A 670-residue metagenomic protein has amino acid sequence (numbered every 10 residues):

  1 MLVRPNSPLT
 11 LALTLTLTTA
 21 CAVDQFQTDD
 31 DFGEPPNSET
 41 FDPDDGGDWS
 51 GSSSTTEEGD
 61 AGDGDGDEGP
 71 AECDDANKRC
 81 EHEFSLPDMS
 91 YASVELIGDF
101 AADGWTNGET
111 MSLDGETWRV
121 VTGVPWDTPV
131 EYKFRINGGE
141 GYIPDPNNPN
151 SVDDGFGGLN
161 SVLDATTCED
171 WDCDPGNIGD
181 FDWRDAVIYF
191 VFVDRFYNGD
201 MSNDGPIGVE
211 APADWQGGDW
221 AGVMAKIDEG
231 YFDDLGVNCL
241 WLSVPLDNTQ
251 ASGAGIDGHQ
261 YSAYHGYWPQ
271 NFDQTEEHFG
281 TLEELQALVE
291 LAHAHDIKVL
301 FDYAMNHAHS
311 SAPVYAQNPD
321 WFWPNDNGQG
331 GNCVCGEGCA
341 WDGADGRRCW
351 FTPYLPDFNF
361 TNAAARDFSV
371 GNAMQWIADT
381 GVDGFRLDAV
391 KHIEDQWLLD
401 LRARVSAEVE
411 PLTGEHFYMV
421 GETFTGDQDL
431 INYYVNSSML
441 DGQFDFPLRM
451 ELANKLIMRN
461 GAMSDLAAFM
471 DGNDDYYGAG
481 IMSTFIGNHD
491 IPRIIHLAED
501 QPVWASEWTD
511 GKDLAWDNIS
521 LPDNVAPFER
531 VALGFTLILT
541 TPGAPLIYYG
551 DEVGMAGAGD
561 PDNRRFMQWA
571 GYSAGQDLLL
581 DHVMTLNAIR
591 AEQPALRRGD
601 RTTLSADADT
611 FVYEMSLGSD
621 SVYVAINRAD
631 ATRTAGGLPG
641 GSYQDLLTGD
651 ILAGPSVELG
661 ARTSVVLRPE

Functional and structural regions predicted by a protein language model:
M1-D30: Sec-dependent N-terminal signal peptides
T19-D75: Ser/Thr-rich, Pro/Gly/Ala-heavy low-complexity intrinsically disordered linkers and tails of secreted extracellular
D74-P129, R135-T166: Aromatic-rich carbohydrate-binding modules that target alpha-glucans
K133, I188-F192, N238-V244, G266 (+9 more regions): Structural recognition of the beta-strand scaffold that forms the well-ordered cores of secreted hydrolase catalytic
D180-A186, D194-T380, D400-E410, E415-G421 (+1 more regions): Substrate-binding/active-site clefts of carbohydrate-active enzymes
W183, G199-E210, W215, S464-G640 (+1 more regions): Loop/helix patches that line or flank the sugar-binding groove of alpha-linked glycan CAZymes
V289, I297, H307, N372-M374 (+5 more regions): Active-site-proximal helices and loops of the catalytic beta/alpha 8
G654-E670: C-terminal beta-strand-rich structural cap/linker in extracellular carbohydrate-active enzymes
